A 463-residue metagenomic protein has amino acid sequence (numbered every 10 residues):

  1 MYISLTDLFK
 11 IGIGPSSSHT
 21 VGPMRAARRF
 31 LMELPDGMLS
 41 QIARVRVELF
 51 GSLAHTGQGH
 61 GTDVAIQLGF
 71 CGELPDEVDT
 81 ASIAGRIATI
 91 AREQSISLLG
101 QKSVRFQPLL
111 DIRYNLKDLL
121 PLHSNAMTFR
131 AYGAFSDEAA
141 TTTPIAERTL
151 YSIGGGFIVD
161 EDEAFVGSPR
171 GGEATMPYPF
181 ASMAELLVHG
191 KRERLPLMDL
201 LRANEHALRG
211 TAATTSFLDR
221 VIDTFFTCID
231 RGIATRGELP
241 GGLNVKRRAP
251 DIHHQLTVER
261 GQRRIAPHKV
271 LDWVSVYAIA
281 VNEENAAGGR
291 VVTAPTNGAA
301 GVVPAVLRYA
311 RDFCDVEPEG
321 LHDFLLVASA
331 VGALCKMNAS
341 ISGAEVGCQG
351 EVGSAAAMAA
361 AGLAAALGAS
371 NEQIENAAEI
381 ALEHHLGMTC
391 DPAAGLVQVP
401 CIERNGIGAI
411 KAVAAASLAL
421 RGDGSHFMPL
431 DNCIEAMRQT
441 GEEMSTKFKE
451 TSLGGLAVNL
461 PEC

Functional and structural regions predicted by a protein language model:
Y2, T6, K10-I13, M24-L49 (+12 more regions): Non-transmembrane, aqueous-exposed alpha-helical and coiled segments at domain scale
F9-A27, A286-V306, C348-A356: Conserved phosphate/anionic-ligand binding catalytic regions in large, soluble enzymes, centered on
T20-P35, P304-D315, A360-G368: Alpha-helical support elements that line or immediately flank enzyme active sites and cofactor-binding pockets
I42-G57, T89-I96, I252, L326-N338 (+2 more regions): Short, mixed-charge aromatic SLiMs
P75-Q262: C-terminal regulatory domains involved in ligand/effector binding and gene-expression control
T211-G343, G347, L456-C463: Accessory "access/gating" subregions that flank catalytic or transport cores
V327, A333-G406, L418-F427: Hydrophobic alpha-helical bundle architecture
F427-C463: Extended hydrophobic packing segments that form well-structured cores
